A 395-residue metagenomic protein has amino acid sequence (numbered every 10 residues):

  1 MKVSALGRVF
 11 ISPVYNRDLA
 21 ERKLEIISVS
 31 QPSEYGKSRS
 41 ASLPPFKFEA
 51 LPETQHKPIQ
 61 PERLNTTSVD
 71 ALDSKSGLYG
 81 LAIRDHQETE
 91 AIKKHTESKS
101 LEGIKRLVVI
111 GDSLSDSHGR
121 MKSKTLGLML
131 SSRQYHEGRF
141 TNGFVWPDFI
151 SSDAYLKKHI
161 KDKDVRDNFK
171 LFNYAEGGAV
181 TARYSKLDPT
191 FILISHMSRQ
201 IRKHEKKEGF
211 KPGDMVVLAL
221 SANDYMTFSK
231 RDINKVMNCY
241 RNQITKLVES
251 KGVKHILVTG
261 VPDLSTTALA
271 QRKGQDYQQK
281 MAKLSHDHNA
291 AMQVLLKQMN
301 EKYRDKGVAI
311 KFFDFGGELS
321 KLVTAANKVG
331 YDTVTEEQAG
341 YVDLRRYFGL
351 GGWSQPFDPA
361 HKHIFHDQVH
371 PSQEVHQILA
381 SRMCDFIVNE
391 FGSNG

Functional and structural regions predicted by a protein language model:
M1-T54, I59, L64-L81, E90 (+1 more regions): Non-Sec secretion/translocation targeting segments of pathogen effectors
E88, I92-A175, Q373, Q377-A380: Serine-esterase "nucleophile elbow" of acetyl-processing enzymes
S100-L101, H118-S123, Y184-K186, T227-R231 (+2 more regions): Short, solvent-exposed loop/turn and secondary-structure capping segments
G103, D263, A268-A282, K302-Q373 (+1 more regions): Mobile gating loops/cap/lid regions near enzyme active sites that modulate substrate access
R106, M215-V217, H255: Structural motif
S113-S117, G177-A182, S221-T227, P262-T266 (+2 more regions): Solvent-exposed loop/turn segments at secondary-structure junctions within structured extracellular/periplasmic domains
S132-N238, N242-T245: Conserved SGNH/GDSL esterase-like catalytic core that processes O-acyl groups on lipids and polysaccharides
I150-K157, G209, K246-L257, D287-F313: A structural motif corresponding to the C-terminal end of an alpha-helix and its immediate exit/capping segment
